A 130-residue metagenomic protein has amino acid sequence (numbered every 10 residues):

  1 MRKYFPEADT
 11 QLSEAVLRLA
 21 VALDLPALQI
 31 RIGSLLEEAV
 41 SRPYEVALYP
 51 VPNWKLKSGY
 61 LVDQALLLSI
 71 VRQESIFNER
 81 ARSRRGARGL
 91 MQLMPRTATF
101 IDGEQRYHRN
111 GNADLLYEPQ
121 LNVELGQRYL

Functional and structural regions predicted by a protein language model:
M1-L130: Catalytic glycan-binding domains that act on GlcNAc-containing polysaccharides
